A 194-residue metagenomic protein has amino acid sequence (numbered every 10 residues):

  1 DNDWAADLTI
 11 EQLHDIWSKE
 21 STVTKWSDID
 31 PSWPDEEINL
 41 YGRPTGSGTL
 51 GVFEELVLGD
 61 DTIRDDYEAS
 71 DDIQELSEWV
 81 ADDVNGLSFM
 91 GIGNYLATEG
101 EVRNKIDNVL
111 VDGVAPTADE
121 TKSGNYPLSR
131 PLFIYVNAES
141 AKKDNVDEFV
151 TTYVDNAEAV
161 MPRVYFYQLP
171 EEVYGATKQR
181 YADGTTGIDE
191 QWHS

Functional and structural regions predicted by a protein language model:
D1-S194: Flexible loop/hinge segments at secondary-structure junctions
